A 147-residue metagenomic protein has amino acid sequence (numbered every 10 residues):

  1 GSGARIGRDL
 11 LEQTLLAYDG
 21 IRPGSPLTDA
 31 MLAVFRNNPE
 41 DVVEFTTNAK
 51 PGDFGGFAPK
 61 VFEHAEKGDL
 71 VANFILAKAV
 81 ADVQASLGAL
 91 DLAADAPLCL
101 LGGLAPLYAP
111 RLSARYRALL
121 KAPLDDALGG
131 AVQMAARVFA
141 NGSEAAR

Functional and structural regions predicted by a protein language model:
G1-D9: Hydrophobic alpha-helical segments and helix pairs
L11-R147: ATP-binding/phosphotransfer module of carbohydrate and carboxylate kinases, centering on a glycine-rich
